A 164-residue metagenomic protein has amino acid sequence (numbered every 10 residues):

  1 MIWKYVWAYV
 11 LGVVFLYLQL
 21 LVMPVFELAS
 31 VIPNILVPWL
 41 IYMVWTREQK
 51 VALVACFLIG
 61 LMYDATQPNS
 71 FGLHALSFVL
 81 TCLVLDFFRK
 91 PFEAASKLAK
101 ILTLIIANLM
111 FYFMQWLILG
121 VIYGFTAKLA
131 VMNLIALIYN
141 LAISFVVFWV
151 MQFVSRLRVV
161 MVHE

Functional and structural regions predicted by a protein language model:
M1-E164: Terminal, non-globular segments
